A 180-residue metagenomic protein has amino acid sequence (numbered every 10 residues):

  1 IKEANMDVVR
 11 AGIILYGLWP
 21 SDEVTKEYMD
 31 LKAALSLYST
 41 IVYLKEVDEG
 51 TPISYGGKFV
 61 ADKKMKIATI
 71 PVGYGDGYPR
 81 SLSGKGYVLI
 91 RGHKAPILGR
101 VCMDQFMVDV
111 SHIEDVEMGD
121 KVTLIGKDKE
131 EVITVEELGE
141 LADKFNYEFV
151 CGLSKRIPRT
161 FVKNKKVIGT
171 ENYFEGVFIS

Functional and structural regions predicted by a protein language model:
I1-S180: Active-site anion/phosphate-binding pocket segments in diverse small-molecule metabolic enzymes
